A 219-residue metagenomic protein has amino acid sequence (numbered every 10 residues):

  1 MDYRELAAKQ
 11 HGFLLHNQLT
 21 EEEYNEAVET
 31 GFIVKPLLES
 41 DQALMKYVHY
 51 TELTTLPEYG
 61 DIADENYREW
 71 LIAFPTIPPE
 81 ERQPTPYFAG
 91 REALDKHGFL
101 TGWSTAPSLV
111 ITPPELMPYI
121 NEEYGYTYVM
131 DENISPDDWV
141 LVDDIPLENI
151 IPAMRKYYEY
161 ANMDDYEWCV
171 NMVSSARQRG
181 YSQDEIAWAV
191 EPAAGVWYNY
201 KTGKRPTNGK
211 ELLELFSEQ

Functional and structural regions predicted by a protein language model:
D2-V140, L147, Q183: Short gly/ser-rich loop at a beta-strand->alpha-helix junction or flexible surface loop bordering the NTP-binding
A106, T112, E123-Y124, V129-Q219: Hydrophobic alpha-helical interaction segments
